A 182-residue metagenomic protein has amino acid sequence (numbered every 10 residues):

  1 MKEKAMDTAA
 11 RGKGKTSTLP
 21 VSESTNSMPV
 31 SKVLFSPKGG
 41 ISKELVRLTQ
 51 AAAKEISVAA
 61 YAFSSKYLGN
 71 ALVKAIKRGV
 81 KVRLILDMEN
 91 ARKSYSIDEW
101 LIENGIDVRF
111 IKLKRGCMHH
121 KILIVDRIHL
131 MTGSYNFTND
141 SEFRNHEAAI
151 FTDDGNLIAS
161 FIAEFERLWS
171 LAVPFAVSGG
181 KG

Functional and structural regions predicted by a protein language model:
M1-R47: Short, compositionally biased "basic patch" segments
P20-S22, P29, R83, E89-N90 (+2 more regions): Non-globular, low-confidence helical/coil segments that flank catalytic cores
N26-S27, S31-F35, Y61, I76 (+6 more regions): Aromatic/pi-system hotspot detector in well-structured domains
L34-S36, D87, I111-L113: Conserved beta-strand termini and adjacent loop/short-helix elements that scaffold enzyme active sites in alpha/beta
S36-I41, S64-Y67, K114: Short secondary-structure boundary/capping elements
L45-D107: Primarily the HKD phosphodiesterase
I56, R109-F165: HKD (HxKxxxxD) catalytic microenvironment of the phospholipase D
I162-G182: Charged phosphate-binding loop/patch that engages nucleotide di/tri-phosphates or the phosphate backbone of nucleic
